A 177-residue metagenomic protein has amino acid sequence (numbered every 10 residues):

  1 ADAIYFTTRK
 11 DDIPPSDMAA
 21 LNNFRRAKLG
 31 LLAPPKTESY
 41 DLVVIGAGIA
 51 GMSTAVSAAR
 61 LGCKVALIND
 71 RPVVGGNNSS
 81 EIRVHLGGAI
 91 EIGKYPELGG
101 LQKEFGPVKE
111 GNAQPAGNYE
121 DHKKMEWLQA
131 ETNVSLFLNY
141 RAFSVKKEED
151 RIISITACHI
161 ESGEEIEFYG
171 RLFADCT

Functional and structural regions predicted by a protein language model:
A1-R25: Extracytoplasmic
R25-A33: A short, compositionally biased domain-edge/stem linker segment
P34-G48: Beta1/beta-strand and adjacent pyrophosphate-binding region of the FAD-binding site in flavoprotein oxidoreductases
E38-Y40, S162-L172: Core beta-strand elements of the Rossmann-like FAD/NAD(P) dinucleotide-binding domain in flavoenzyme oxidoreductases
I45, F168-T177: Short hydrophobic core segments
G51: N-terminal Rossmann-fold NAD(P) dinucleotide-binding loop
S57, C63-K64, N69-R151, A157: Conserved N-terminal/central alpha/beta ligand/cofactor-binding core
